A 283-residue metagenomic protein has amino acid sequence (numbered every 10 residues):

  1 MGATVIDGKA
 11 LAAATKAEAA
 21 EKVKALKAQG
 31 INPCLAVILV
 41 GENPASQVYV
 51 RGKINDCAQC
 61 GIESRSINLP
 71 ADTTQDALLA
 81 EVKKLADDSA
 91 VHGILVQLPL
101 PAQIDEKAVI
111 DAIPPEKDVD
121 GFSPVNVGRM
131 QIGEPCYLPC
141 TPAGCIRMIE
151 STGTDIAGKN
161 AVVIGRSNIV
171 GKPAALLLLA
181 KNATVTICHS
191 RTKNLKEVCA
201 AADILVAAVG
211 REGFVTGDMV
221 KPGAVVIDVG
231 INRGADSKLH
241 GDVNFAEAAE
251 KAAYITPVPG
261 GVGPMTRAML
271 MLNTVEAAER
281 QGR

Functional and structural regions predicted by a protein language model:
M1-I31: Positively charged, low-complexity intrinsically disordered leader regions
P33-G41: Short beta-strand segments enriched in small/hydrophobic residues
V40-I54, C136-V225, K238-A249: Glycine-rich phosphate/diphosphate-binding loop of Rossmann-like nucleotide-binding domains
C57-A71, V185-I187: Short beta-strand elements in bilobed, periplasmic/extracellular small-molecule ligand-binding domains
A77-S89: Short, well-structured alpha-helical segments in soluble
A90-P101, D105-A108, A201-G234: Glycine-rich phosphate-binding loop
H92-I156: Anion-binding alpha/beta catalytic cores of soluble intermediary-metabolism enzymes, centered on
E106-S123, V127, G230-Q281: Rossmann-fold NAD(P)-binding glycine/threonine-rich loop
